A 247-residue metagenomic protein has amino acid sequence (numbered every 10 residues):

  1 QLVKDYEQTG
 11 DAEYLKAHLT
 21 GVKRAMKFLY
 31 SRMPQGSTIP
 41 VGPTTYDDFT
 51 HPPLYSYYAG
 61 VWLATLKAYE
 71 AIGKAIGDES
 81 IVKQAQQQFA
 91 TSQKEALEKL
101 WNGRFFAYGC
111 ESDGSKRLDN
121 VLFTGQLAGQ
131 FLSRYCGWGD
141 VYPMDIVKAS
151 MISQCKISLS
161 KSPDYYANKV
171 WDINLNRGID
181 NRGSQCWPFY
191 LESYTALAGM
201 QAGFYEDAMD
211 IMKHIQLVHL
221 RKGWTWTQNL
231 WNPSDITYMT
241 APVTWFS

Functional and structural regions predicted by a protein language model:
Q1-Q88, Q93-A96, Y135-W138: Substrate-binding cleft of carbohydrate-active enzyme catalytic domains
K16, T20, G60, A64-E79 (+3 more regions): Active-site core of glycosidic bond-cleaving carbohydrate-active enzymes
Y30-T38, E98-F105, Y142, L159-Y165: Proline-centered turn/helix-capping motifs that create local helix->coil transitions or kinks
G36-S56, Y108-K116, G223-W231: Acidic/His metal-coordination segments adjacent to aromatic residues that form catalytic metal sites in metalloenzymes
T44-D47, Y55, R104, V121 (+2 more regions): Flexible, active-site-adjacent loop/turn segments at secondary-structure boundaries
